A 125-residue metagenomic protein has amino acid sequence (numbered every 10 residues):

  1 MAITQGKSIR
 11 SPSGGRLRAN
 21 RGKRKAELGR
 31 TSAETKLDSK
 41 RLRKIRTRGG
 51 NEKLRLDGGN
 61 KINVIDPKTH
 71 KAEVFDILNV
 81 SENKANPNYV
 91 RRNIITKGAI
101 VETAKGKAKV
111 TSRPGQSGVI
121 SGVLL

Functional and structural regions predicted by a protein language model:
M1-L125: Ribosome-associated RNA-binding proteins
